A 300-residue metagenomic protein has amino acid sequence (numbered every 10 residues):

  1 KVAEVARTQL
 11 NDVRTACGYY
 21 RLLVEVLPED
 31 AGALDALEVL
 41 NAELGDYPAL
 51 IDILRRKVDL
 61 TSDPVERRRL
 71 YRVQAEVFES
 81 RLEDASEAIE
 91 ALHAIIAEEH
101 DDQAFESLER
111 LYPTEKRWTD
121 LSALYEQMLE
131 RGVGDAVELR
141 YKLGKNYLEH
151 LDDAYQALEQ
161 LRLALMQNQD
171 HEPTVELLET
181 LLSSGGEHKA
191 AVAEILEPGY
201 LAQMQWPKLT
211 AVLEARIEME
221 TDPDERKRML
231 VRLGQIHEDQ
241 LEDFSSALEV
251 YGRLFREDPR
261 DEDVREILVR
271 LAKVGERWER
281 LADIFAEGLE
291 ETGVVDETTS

Functional and structural regions predicted by a protein language model:
K1-S300: Repeat-based scaffolding regions
